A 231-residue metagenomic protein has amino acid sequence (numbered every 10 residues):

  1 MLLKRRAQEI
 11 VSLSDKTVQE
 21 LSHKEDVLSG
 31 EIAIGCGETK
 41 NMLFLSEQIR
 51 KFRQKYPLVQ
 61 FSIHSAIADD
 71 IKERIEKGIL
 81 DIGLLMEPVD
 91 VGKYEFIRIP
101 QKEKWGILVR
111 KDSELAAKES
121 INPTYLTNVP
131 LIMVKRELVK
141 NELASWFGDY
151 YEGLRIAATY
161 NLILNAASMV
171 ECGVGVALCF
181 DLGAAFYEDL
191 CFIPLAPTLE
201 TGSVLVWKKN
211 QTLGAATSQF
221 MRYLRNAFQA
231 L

Functional and structural regions predicted by a protein language model:
M1-S29: Alpha-helical "hinge/linker" immediately C-terminal to small N-terminal DNA-binding modules
L2-R6, F44, Q48, N122 (+2 more regions): Short amphipathic alpha-helical coupling segments at ligand-binding clamshell hinges and other catalytic/signaling
E25, V91-W105, V109-L131, A215: Flexible hinge/capping segments at coil-to-helix
S29-V91, T159-L162: Central regulatory/effector-binding core of bacterial HTH transcription factors
E31-G35, G83, L108, I132 (+2 more regions): Short, well-ordered beta-strand segments
I67-L80, M86, R136-C191: Hydrophobic hinge/microswitch elements
G92-R98, K102-K104, L164-T212: Beta-alpha-beta core module
V129-E152, L213-M221, L231: Secondary-structure junction motif
